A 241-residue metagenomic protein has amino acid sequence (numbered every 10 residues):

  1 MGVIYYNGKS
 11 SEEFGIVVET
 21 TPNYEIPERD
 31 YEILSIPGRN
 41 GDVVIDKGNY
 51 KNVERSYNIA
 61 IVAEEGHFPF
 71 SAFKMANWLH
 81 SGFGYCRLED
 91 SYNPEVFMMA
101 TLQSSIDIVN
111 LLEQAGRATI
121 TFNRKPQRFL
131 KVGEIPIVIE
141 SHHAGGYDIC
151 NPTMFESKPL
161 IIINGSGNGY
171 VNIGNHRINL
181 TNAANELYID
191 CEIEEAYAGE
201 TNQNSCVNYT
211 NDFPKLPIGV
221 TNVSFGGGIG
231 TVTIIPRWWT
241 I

Functional and structural regions predicted by a protein language model:
M1-N52, V96-D107: Solvent-exposed edge beta-strands and adjacent loop segments that serve as assembly or binding interfaces
G2-K9, N123-R128, V138-I139: Mixed-charge, glycine-accented linear interaction segment located at domain edges/termini
Y5, A60-Q103: Short, acidic/charged, Gly/Pro-enriched secondary-structure junctions
D42-H67, Q114-R128, T221: Oligomerization/assembly interface segments of phage tail-like spikes and tubes
N49-V53, H80-G82, L112-G116, T153-F155 (+2 more regions): Solvent-exposed loop and beta-edge segments used for protein-protein assembly and interaction
I61-A63, S104-I106, R124-R128, G165 (+1 more regions): Beta-strand elements of well-folded, non-transmembrane domains
Y85-R128: Short beta-strand and beta-hairpin "edge-sheet" elements
L130-I241: Intrinsically disordered, low-complexity segments enriched in serine, threonine, and glycine
